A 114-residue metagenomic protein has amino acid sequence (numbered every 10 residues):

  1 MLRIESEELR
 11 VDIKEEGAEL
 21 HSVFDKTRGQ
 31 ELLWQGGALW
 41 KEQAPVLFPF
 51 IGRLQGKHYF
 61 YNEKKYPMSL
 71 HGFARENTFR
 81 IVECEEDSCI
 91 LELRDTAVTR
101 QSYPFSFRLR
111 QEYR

Functional and structural regions predicted by a protein language model:
M1-R114: Surface-exposed acidic/polar loop and edge beta-strand patches at domain peripheries
